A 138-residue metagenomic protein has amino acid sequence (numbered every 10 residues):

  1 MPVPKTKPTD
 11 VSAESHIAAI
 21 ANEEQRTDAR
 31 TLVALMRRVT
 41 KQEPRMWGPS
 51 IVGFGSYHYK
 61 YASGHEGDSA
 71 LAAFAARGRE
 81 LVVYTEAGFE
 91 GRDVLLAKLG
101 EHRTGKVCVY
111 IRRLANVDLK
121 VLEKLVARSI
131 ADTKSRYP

Functional and structural regions predicted by a protein language model:
M1-P138: Charge-dense, helix-prone N-terminal extensions
